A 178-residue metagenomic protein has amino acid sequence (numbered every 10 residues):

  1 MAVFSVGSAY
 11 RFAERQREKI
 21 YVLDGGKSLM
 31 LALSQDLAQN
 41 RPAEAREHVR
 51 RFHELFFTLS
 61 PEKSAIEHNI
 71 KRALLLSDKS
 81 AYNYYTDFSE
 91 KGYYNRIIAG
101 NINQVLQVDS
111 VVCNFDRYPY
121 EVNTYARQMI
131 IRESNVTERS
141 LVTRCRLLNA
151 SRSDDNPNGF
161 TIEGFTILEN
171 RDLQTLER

Functional and structural regions predicted by a protein language model:
M1-I20, D24-A43, F57, S64-R178: Structured, amphipathic secondary-structure segments that form assembly/contact surfaces in multi-subunit
H48-L59: Solvent-exposed, amphipathic alpha-helical segments
